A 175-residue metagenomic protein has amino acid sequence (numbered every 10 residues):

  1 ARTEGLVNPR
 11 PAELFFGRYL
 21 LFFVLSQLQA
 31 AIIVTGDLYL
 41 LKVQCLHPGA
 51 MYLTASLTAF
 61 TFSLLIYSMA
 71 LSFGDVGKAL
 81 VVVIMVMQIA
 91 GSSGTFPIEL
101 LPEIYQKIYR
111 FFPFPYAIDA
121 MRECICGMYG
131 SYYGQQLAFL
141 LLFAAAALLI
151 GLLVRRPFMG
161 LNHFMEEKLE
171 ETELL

Functional and structural regions predicted by a protein language model:
A1-L175: Membrane-spanning alpha-helical segments of multipass transporters and channels
